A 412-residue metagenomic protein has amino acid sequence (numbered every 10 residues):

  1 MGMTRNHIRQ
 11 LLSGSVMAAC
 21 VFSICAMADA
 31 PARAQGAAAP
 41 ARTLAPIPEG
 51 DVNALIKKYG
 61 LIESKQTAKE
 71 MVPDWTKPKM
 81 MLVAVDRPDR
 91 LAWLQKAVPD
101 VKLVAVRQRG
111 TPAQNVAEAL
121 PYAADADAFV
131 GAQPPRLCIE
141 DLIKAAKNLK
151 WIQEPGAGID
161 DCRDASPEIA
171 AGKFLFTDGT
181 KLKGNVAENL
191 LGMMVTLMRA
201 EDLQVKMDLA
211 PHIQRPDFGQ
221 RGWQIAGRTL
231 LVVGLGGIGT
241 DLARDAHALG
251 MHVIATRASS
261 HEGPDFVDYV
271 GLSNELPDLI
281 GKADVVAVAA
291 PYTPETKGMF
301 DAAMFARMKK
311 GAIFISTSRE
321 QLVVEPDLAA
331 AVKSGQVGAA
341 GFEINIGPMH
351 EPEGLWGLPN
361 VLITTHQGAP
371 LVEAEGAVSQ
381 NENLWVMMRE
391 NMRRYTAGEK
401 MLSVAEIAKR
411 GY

Functional and structural regions predicted by a protein language model:
G14-A26: Bacterial N-terminal signal peptides
G36-V72, F176-N189, L203, M207 (+1 more regions): C-terminal helix-to-coil terminal segments
A38-F176: An N-terminal-biased, well-structured beta-alpha scaffold segment characteristic of Rossmann-like dinucleotide-binding
P167-L182, K309-I313, A330-I346, W356-V372: Rossmann-fold dehydrogenase core element
E168-T229, S403-V404: Phosphate-binding beta-alpha-beta segment of Rossmann-like dinucleotide-binding domains, i.e., the NAD(P)
L235-G236: Glycine-rich Rossmann-fold phosphate-binding loop(s) that bind the pyrophosphate of adenine dinucleotide cofactors
G239-T240: N-terminal Rossmann-fold NAD(P) dinucleotide-binding loop
A258-G354: Rossmann-like adenosine-cofactor binding region
